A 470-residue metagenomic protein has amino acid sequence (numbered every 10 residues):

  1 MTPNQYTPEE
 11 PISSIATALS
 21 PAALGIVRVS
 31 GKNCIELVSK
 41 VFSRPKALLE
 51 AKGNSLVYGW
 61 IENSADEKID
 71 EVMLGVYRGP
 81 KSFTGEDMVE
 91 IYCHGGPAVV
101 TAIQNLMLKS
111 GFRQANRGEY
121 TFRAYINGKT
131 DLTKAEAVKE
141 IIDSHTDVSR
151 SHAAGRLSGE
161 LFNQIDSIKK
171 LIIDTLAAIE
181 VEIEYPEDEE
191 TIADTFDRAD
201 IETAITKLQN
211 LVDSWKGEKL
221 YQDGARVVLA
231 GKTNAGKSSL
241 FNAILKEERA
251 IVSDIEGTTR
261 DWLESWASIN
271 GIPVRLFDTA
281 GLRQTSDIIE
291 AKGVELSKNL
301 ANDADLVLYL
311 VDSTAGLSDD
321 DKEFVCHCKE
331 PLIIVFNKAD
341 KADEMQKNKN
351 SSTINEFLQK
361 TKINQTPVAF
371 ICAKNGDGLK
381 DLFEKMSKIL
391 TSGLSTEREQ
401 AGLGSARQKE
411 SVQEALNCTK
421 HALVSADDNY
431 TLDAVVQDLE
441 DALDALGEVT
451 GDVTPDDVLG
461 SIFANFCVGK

Functional and structural regions predicted by a protein language model:
M1-S151, G155, C328, I333: A glycine-rich (often HGG/GG-containing) alpha/beta subdomain
T7-L19, S43, G59, D147-S268 (+2 more regions): C-terminal-of-GTPase-core extension/linker across diverse P-loop GTPases
S30-G31, G96, E256, S313-T314 (+1 more regions): Short beta->alpha junction loops/turns
Y58-D70, L74-R78, G257-T285, D303-L306: Switch I (G2) and immediately adjacent beta-strands of P-loop GTPase domains
R113, P273-R275, P367: Conserved beta-strand segments of alpha/beta enzyme cores
L245, A280-G281, D305, D312-S313 (+1 more regions): Short glycine-/small-residue-rich Rossmann-like dinucleotide-binding loops
L276, L310, V335: Generic enzyme active-site microenvironment
E290-T314: Inter-motif core of Ras-like GTPase G domains
